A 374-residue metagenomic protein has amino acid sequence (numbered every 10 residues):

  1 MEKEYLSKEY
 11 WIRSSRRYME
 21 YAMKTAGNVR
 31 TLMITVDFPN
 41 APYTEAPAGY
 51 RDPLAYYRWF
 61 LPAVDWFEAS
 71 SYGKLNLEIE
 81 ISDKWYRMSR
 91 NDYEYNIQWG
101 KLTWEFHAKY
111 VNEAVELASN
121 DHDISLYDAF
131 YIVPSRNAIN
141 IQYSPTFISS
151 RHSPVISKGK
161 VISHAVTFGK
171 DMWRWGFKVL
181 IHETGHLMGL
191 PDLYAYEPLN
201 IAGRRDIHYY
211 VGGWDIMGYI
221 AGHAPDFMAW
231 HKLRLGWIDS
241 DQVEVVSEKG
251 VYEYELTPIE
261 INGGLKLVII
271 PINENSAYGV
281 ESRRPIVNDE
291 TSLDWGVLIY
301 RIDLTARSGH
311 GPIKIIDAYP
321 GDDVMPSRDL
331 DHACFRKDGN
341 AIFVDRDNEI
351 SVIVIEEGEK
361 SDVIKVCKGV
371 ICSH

Functional and structural regions predicted by a protein language model:
M1-I181, I269, A341-V344, E349 (+1 more regions): Zn2+-dependent metallopeptidase catalytic core
E4-W11, S15, Y43-Y50, D65 (+2 more regions): Non-catalytic C-terminal accessory/binding modules of secreted extracellular proteins
N28, Y210-G212, D294: Short, solvent-exposed loop/turn segments at the edges of secondary structure
M33-T35, I216, I315: Conserved beta-strand scaffold positions in the cores of enzyme catalytic domains, especially in NTP/NDP-utilizing
D37, I220-A221, D303: Residues at the C-termini of beta-strands that transition into short coil/loop
A129-Y131, R136-D289: Extracellular hydrolytic enzyme modules, especially secreted metalloproteases of the metzincin/thermolysin-like class
